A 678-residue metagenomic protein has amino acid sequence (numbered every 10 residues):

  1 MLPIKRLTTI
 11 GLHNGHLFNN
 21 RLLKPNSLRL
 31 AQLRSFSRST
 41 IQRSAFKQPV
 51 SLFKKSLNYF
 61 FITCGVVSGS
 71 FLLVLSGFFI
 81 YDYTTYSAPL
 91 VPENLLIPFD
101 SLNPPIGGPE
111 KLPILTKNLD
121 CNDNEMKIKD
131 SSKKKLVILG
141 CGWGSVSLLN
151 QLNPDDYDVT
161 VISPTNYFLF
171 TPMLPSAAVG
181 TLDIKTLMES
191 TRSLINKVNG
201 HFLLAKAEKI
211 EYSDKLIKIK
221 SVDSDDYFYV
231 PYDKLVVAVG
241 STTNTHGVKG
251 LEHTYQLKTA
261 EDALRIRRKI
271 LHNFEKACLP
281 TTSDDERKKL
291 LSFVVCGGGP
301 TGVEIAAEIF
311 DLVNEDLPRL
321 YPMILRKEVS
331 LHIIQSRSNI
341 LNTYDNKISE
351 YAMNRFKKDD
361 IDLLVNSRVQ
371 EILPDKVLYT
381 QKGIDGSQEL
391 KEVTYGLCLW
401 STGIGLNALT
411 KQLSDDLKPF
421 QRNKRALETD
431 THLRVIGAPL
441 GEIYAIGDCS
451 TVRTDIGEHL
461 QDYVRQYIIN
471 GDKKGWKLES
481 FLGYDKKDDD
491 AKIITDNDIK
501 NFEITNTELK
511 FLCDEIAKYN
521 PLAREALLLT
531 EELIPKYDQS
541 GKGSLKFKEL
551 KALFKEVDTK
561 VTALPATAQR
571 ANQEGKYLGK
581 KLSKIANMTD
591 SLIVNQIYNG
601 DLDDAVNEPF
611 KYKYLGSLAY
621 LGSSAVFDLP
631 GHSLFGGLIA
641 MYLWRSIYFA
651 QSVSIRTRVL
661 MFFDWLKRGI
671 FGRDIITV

Functional and structural regions predicted by a protein language model:
M1-Q32: N-terminal chloroplast transit peptides
F46-G65, L75-D123, I469-E549, A566-R570 (+1 more regions): C-terminal, flexible cofactor-proximal segment of oxidoreductases
K47, K54, N58, I62-T85 (+4 more regions): FAD-binding core/adjacent interface of flavoenzyme oxidoreductases
F53-P109, D123-L204, E208-K209, F293-V294 (+1 more regions): Beta1-alpha1 glycine-rich phosphate/pyrophosphate-binding loop at the start of Rossmann-like nucleotide-binding domains
P98, H253-D284, V393-E574: FAD-site-proximal beta/loop scaffold in flavoenzymes
G144, G240-T243, A306, I404-L406: Short glycine-rich anion-binding loops that position phosphate/pyrophosphate groups of nucleotides and phosphorylated
V198-E211, K357-L373: A conserved beta-strand/loop element that lines the FAD pocket in flavoprotein oxidoreductases
R287-K358, D362-L364, I469, L564-E574 (+2 more regions): Rossmann-like dinucleotide-binding core of oxidoreductases
